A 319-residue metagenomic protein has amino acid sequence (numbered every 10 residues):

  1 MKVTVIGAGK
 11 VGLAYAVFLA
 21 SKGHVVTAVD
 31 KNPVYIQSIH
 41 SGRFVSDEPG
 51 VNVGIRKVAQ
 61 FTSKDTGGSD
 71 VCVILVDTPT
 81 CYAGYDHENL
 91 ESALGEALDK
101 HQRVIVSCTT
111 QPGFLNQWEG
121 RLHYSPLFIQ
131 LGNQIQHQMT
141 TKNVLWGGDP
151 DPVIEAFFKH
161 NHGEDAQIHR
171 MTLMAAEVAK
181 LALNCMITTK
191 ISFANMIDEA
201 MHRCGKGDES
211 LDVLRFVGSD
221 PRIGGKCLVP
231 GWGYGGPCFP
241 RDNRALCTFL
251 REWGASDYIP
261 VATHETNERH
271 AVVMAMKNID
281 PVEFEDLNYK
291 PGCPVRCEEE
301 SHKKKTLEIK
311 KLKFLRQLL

Functional and structural regions predicted by a protein language model:
M1-L319: Structural/interface elements that position substrates and couple domains in central-metabolism enzymes
